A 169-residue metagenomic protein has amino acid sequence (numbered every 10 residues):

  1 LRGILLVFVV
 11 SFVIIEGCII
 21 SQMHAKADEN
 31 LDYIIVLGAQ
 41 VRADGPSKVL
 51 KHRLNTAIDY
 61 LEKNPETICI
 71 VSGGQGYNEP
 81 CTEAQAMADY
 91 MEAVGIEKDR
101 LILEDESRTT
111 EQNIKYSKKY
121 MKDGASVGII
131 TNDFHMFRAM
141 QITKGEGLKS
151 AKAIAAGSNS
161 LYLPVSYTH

Functional and structural regions predicted by a protein language model:
R2-I15: Hydrophobic membrane-insertion alpha-helices, especially the h-region of bacterial N-terminal signal peptides
I14-V165: A structural signal for short, hydrophobic/glycine-enriched beta-strand patches
T168-H169: Conserved small/polar residues in nucleotide/adenosyl-binding loops
